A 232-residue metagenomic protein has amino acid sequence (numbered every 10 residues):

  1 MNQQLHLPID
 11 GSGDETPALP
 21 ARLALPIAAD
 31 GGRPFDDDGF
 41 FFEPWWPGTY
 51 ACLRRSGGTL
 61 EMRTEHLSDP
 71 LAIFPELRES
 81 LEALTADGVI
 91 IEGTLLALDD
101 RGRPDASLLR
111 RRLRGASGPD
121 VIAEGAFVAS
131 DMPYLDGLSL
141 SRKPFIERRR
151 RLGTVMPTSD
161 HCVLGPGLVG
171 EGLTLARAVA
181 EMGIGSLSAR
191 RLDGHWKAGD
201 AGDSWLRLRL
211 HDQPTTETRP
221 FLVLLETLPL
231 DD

Functional and structural regions predicted by a protein language model:
M1-D232: Catalytic cores of nucleic-acid ligases and guanylyltransferases
